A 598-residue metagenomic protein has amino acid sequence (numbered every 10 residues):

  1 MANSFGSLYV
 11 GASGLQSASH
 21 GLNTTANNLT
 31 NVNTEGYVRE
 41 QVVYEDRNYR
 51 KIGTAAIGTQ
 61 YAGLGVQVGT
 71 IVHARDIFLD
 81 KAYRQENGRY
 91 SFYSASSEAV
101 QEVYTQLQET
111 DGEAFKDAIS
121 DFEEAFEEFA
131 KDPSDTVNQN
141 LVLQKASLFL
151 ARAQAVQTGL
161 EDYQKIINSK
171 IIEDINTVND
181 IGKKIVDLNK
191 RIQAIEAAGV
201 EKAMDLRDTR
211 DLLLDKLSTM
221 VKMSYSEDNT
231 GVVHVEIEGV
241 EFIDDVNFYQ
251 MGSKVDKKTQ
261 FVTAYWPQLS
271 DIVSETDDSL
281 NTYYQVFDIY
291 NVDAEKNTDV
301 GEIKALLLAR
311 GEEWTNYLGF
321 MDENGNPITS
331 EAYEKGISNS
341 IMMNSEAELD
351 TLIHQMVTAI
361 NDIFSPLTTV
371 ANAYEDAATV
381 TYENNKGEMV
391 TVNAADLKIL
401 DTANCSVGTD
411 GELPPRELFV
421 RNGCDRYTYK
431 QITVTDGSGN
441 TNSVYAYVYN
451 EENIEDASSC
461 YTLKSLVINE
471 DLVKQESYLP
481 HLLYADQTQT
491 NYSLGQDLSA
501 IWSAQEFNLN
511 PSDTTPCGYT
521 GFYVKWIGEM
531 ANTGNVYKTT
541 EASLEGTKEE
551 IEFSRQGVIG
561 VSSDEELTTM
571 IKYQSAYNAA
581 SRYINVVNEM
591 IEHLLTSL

Functional and structural regions predicted by a protein language model:
M1-L598: Structural signature of extracellular appendage/secretion-system components
